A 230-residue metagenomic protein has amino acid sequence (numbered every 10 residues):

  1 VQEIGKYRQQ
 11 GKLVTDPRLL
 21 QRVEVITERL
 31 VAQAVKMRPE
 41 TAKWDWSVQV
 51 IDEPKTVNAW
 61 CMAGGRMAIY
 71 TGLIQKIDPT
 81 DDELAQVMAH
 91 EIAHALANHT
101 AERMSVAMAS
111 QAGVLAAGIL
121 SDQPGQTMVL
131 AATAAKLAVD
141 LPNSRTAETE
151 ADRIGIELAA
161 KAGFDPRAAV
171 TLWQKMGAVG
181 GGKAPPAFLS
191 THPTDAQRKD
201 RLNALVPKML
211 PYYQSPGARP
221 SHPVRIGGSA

Functional and structural regions predicted by a protein language model:
V1-A230: A Zn2+-metalloprotease active-site environment signal
